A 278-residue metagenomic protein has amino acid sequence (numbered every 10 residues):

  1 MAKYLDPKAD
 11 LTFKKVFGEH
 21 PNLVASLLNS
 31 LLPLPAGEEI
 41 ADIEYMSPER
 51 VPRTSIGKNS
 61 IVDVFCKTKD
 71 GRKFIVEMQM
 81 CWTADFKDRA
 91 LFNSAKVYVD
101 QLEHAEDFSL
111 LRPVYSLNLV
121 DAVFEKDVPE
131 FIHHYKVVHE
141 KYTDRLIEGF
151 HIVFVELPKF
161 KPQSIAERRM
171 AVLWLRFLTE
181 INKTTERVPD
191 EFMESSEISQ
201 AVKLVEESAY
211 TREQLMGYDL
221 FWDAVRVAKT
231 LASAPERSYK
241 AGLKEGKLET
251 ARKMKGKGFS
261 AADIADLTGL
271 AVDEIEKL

Functional and structural regions predicted by a protein language model:
M1, L5, F74-Q79, V172 (+1 more regions): Short, charged alpha-helical interaction segments and adjacent helix-coil junctions
M1-I152, K159-Q163: Accessory alpha/beta interaction modules
V16, L31, P158, L178-I181 (+1 more regions): Generic structural signal for hydrophobic core residues of well-folded globular domains
K141-E148, R169-E180: Low-complexity, glycine/alanine/valine/leucine- and proline-rich hydrophobic stretches
V155-K159, E186-R187: Short, flexible active-site loops
